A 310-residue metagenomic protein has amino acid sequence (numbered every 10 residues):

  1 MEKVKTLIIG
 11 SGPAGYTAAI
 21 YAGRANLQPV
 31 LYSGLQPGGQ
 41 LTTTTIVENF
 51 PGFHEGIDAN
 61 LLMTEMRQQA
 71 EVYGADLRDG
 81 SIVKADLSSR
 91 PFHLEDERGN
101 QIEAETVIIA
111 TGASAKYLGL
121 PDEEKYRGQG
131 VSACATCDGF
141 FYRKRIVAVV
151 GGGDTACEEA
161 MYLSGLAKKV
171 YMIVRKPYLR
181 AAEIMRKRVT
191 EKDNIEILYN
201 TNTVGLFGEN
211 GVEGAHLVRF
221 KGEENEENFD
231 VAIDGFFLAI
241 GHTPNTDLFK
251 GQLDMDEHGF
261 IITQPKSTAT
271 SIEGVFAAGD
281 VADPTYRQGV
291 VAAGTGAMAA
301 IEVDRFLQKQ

Functional and structural regions predicted by a protein language model:
M1-I9, V30, A75-R145, E224-E226 (+3 more regions): FAD-binding core/adjacent interface of flavoenzyme oxidoreductases
V4-Y73, C157-E183, D256: Beta1-alpha1 glycine-rich phosphate/pyrophosphate-binding loop at the start of Rossmann-like nucleotide-binding domains
G10, S33, T111, G151 (+3 more regions): Short beta-strand/turn micro-motifs composed of small residues that flank or help shape donor/cofactor-binding pockets
G12-P13, Q36, A113-A115, D154-T155 (+1 more regions): Residue-level detector of alpha-helix initiation sites
L35, L41-T43, L118-D122, F249: Conserved catalytic-core motifs of eukaryotic protein kinase domains, centered on the activation segment
A70-S89, L94-D96, Q101-I102, G165-P265 (+1 more regions): A Rossmann-like FAD-binding core segment of flavoenzymes
G119, K125-F141, I240-Y286, V291 (+2 more regions): FAD-site-proximal beta/loop scaffold in flavoenzymes
M161, G165-K169, V290-Q310: Internal hydrophobic alpha-helix adjacent to the cofactor/substrate pocket in enzyme cavities
